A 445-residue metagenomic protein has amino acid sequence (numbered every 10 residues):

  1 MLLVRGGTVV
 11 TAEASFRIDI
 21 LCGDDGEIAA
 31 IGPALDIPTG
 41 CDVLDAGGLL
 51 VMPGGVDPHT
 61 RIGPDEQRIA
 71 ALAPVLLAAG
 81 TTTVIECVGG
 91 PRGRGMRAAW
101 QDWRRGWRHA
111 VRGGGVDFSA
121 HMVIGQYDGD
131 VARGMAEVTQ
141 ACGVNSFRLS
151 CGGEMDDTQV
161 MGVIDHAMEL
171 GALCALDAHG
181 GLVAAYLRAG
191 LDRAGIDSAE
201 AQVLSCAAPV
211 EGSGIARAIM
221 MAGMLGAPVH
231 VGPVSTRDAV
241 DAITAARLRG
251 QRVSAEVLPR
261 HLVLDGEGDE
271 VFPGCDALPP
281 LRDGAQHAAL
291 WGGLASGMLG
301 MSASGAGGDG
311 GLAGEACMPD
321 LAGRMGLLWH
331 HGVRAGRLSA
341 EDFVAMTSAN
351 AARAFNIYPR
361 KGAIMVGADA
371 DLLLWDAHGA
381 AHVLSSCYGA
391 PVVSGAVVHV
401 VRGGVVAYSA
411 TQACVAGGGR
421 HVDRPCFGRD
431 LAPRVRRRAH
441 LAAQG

Functional and structural regions predicted by a protein language model:
M1-P38: N-terminal metal-binding scaffold of metallo-dependent hydrolase/deaminase domains
L2-R5, D24, D36-C87: Replace "His-x-His-based motif
L49, H59-G63, D177, P233 (+1 more regions): Histidine-centered divalent metal-coordination motifs
L49-L50, D65-A120, G125-N145, M161-E169 (+2 more regions): Alpha-helical scaffold segments that flank or form the walls of functional sites
D130-S302: Histidine/acidic residue-rich metal-binding segments in metalloenzymes
I196-G226, V271, G292-M301, G305-A377: His/Asp/Glu-enriched, well-ordered alpha-helical/loop segment that forms or immediately abuts the divalent-metal
V366-D423: C-terminal cap of metal-dependent C-N hydrolases
A410-G445: Intein/HINT protein-splicing elements and their conserved insertion hotspots or analogous self-processing inserts
